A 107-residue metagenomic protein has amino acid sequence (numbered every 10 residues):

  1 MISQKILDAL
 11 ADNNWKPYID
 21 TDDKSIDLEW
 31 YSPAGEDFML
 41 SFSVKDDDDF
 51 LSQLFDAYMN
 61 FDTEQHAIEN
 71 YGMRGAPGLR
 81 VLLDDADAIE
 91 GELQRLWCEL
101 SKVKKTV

Functional and structural regions predicted by a protein language model:
M1-E36, L79, V103-T106: Negatively charged, low-complexity tracts enriched in Asp/Glu with abundant Ser/Thr
K5, A9, Q53, A88 (+1 more regions): Charge-rich, solvent-exposed alpha-helical interaction surfaces
A11, I26, G75, L82 (+1 more regions): Acidic, low-complexity intrinsically disordered regions
S32, A67, L93-R95, K102-K105: Intrinsically disordered, low-complexity segments enriched in glycine/proline and serine/threonine
E36-D87: Intrinsically disordered, low-complexity regulatory segments enriched in Ser/Thr/Pro and charged residues
G72, T106-V107: Residue-level detector of intrinsically disordered/flexible regions characterized by low predicted structural confidence
L82-D85, I89, E99-K105: Non-catalytic effector/regulatory segments
